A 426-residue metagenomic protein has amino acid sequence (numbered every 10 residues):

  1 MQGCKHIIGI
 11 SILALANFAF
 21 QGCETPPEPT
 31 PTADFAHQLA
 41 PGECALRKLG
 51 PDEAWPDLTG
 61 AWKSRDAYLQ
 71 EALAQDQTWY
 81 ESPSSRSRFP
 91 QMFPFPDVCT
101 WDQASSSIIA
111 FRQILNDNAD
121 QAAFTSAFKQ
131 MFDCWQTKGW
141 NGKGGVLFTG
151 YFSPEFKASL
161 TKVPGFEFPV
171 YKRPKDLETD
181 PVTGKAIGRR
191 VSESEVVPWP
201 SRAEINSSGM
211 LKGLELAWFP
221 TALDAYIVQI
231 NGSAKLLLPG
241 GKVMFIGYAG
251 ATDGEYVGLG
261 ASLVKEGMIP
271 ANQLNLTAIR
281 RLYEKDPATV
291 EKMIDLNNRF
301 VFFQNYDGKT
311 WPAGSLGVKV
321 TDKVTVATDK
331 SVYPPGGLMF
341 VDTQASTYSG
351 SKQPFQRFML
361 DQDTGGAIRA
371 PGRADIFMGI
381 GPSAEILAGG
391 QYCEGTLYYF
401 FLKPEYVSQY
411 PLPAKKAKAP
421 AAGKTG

Functional and structural regions predicted by a protein language model:
M1-I8: Bacterial N-terminal signal peptides that target proteins for export
Q2, E81-S84, V341-T347: Short amphipathic alpha-helical segments with coiled-coil-like heptad repeat character
I8-A14: Sec-dependent N-terminal signal peptides
A19-G22: C-terminal motif of bacterial Sec signal peptides marking the signal peptidase cleavage site
E24-P27: Bacterial signal peptide processing site
P29-A33, H37: C-terminal segment of N-terminal export signals and the immediately downstream linker at the start of the mature
H37-D307, G314-V318: Secretory/export targeting leaders with adjacent low-complexity proregions
G308-G426: C-terminal soluble interaction/assembly domains
